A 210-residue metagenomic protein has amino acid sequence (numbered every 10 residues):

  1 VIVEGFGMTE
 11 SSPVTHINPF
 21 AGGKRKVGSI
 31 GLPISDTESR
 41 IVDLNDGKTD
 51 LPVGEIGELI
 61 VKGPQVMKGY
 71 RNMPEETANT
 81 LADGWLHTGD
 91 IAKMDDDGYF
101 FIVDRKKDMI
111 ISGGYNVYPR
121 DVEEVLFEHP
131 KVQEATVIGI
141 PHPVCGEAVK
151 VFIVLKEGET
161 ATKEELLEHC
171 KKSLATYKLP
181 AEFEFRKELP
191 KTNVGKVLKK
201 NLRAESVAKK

Functional and structural regions predicted by a protein language model:
V1-G5, T9-F100, K106-M109, V122-E123: Conserved AMP-binding/adenylate-forming
V3, F183-R186: General small-molecule cofactor/ligand-binding pocket signal
E4, S12, A135-T136, L179: A generic structural-conservation signal
V14-I17, E147-A148, K191: Short secondary-structure transition/capping segments
E58, E134, A181-E182: Residues at the N-termini of beta-strands
G63, K68-G69, E76, I91-K178 (+3 more regions): AMP-binding/adenylate-forming catalytic core of the ANL superfamily
E205-K210: Acidic/polar alpha-helix N-cap and adjacent early helical turns within long charge-rich amphipathic helices/linkers
